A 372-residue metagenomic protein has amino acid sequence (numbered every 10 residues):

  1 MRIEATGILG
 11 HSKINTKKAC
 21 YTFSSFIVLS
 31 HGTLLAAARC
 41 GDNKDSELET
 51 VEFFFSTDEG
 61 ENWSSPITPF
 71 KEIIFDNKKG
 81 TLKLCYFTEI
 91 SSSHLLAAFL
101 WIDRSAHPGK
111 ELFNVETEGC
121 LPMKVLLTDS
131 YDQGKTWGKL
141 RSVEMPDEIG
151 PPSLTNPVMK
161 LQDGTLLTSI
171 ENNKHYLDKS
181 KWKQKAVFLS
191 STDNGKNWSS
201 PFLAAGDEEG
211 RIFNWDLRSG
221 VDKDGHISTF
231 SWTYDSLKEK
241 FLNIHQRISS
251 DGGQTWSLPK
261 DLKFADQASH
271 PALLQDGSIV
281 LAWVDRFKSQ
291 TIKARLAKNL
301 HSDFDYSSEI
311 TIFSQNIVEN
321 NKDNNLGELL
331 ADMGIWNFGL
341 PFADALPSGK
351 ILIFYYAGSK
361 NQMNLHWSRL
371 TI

Functional and structural regions predicted by a protein language model:
M1-I372: Asp-box/BNR beta-propeller blade signature and adjacent active/binding-site loops in extracellular glycan-interacting
